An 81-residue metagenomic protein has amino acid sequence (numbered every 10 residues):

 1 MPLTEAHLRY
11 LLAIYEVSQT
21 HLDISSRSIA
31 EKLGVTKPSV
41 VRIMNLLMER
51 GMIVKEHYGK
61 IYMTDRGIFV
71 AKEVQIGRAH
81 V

Functional and structural regions predicted by a protein language model:
P2-V35: N-terminal helix-turn-helix DNA-binding core of bacterial DNA-binding proteins
P38-V41: Key DNA-contact positions within bacterial/archaeal DNA-binding proteins
M44-N45: Short, hydrophobic-biased segments on the C-terminal half of alpha helices that form "recognition helices"
M48-E56: A short, conserved structural fragment
G59-Q75: Basic, amphipathic "hinge/linker" alpha-helix immediately C-terminal to the N-terminal HTH DNA-binding motif
A79-V81: Conserved small/polar residues in nucleotide/adenosyl-binding loops
